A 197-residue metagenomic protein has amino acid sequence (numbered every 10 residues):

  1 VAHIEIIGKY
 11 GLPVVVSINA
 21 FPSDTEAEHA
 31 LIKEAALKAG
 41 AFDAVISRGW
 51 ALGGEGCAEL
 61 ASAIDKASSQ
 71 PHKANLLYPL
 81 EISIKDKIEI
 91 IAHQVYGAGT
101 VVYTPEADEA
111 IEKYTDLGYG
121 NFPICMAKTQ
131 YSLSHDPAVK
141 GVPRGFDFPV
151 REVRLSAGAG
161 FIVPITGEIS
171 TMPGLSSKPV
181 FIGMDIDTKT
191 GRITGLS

Functional and structural regions predicted by a protein language model:
V1-L31, A35-S197: P-loop NTP-binding site
